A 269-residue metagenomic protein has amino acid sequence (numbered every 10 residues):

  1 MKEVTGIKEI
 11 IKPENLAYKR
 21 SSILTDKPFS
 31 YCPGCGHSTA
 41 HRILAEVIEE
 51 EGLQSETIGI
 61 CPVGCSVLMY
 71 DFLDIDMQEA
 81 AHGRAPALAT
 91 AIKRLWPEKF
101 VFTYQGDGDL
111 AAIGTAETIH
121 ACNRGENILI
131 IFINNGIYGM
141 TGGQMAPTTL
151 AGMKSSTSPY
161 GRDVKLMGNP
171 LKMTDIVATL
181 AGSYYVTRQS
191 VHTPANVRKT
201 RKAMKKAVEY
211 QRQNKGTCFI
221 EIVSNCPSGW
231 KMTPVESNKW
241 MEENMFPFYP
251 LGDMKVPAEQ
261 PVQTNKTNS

Functional and structural regions predicted by a protein language model:
M1-A17, S21, R212-S269: Flexible, low-complexity linker and terminal segments
I11-L16, R20-A81: Active-site diphosphate/adenylate-binding microenvironment
K19, A146-Q213: Conserved thiamine diphosphate
E56-G59, K99-F102, N127-I131, I137 (+3 more regions): Structural motif
C61-G139, K202-K206: Thiamine diphosphate
V63-C65, N135-I137, T193, I222-G229: Glycine-rich beta-alpha junction loops
I75-Q78, A121, A146-L150, E236-K239: Short, hinge-like loop/turn segments at secondary-structure boundaries
T115-H120, M140-K154: Active-site-proximal loop->helix
